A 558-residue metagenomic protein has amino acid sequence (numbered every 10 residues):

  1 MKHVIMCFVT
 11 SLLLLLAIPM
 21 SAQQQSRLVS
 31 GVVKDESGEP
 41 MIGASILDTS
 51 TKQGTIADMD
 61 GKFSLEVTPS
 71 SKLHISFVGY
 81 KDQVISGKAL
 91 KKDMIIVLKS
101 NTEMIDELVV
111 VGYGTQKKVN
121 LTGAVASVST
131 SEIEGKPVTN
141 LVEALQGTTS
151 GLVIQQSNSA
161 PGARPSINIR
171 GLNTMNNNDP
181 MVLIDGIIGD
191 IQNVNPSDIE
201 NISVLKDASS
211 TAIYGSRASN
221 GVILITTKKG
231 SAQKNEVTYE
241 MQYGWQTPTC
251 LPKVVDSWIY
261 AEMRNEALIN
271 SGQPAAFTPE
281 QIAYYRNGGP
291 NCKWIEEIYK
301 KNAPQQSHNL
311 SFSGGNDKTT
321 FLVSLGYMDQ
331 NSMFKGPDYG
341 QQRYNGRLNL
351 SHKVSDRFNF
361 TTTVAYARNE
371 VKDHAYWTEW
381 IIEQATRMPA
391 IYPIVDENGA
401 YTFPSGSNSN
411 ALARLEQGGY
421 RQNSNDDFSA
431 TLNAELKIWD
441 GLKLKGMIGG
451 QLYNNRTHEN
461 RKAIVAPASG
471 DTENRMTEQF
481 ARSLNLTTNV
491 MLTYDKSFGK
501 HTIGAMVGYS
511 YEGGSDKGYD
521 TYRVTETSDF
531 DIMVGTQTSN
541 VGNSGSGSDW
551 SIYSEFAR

Functional and structural regions predicted by a protein language model:
M1-R347, N359-T361, S429, T521 (+1 more regions): Short, small/polar-rich motifs associated with maturation and membrane association, primarily at protein termini
P40, P180-M181, P389-A390, I394 (+1 more regions): Proline-rich low-complexity regions
L145, S150, P389-A390, D440: Proline-centered flexible-loop/turn and helix-kink motifs
K229, G315-K318, H352-D356, L436-D440 (+1 more regions): Outer-membrane beta-barrel strand-turn architecture
A232-C292, S332-D427, M447-S554: Surface-exposed loop/interface segments of Gram-negative outer-membrane beta-barrel transport/assembly proteins
N309, T320, G441-G446, G504: Beta-sheet entry/capping signal
N425, T431-I438, L442-G450: Charge-patterned, long linear interaction tracts outside catalytic cores
